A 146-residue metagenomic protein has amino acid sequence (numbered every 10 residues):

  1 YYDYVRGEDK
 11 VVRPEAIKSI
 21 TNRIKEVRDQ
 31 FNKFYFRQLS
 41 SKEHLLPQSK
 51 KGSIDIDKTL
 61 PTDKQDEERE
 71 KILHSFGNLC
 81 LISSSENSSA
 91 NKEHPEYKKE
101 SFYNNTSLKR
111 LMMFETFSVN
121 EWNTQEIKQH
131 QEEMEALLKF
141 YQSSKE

Functional and structural regions predicted by a protein language model:
Y1-G52, Q65, I72-H74: Aromatic-lined ligand-binding clefts that engage carbohydrates, nucleic acids, or primary amines
K51-I56, S89-K92: Cytochrome P450 core scaffold surrounding the K-helix E-X-X-R motif and the conserved "meander" helix-loop region
D55-E67: Substrate-gripping "pore-loop 1 plus following alpha2 helix"
R69-S75, L79-E146: Long, cytosolic, alpha-helical-rich C-terminal regions that act as interaction/scaffolding modules
